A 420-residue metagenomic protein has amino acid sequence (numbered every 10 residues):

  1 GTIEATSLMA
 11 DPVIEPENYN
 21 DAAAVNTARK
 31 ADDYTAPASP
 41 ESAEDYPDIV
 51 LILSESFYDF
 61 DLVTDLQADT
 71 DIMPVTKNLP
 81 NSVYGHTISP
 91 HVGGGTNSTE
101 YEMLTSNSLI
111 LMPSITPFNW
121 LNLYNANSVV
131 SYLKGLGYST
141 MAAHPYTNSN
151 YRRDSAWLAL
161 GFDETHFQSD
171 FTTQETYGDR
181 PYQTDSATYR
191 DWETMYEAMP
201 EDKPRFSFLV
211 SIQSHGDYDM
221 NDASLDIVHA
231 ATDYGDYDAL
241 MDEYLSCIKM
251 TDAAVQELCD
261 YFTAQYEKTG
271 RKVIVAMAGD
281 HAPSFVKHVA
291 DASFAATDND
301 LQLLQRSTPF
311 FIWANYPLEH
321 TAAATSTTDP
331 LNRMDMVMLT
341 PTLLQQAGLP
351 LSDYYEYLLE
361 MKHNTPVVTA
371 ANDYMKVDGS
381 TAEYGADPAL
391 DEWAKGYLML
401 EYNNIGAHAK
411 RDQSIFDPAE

Functional and structural regions predicted by a protein language model:
G1-Y34: N-terminal hydrophobic targeting segments that direct proteins to the cell envelope
A23-P47, L51-S54, Y58-E420: Solvent-exposed soluble domains appended to multi-pass membrane proteins
